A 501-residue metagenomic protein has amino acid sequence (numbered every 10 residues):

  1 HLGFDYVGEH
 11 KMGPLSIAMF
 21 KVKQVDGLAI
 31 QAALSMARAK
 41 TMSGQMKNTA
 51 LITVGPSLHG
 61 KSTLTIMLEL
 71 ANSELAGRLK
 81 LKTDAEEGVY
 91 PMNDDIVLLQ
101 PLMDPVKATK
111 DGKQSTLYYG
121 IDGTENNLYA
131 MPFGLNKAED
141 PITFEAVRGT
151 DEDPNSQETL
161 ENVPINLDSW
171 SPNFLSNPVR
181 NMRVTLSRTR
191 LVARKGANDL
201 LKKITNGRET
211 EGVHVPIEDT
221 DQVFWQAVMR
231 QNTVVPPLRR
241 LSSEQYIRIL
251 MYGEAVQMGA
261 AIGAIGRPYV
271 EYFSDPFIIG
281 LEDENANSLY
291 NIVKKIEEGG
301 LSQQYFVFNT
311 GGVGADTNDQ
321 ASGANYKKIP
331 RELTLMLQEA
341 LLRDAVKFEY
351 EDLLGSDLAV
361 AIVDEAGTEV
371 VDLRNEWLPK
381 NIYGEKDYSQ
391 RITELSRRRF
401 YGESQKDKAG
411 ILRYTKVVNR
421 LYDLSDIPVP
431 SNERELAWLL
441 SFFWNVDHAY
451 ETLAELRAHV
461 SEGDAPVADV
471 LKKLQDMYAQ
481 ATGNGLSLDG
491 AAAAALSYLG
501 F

Functional and structural regions predicted by a protein language model:
H1-A29: Charged, amphipathic alpha-helical linker segments immediately N-terminal to NTP-binding catalytic cores
I30-S43: Pre-Walker A adenine-sensing motif
M46-E74: Glycine-rich phosphate-binding P-loop
L64-I66, L102-V106, N318: Short acidic, glycine/serine/threonine-rich loops at helix termini
L70-P91: Post-Walker A helix-loop "phosphate-sensing" segment adjacent to the P-loop in P-loop NTPases
G88-P178: Conserved nucleotide-sensing/catalytic segment adjacent to the nucleotide-binding pocket in NTP-handling enzymes
G149-R457: Conserved NTP phosphate-binding and transfer environment spanning the P-loop NTPase/kinase superfamily
V460-V467, T482-L488: Charged, low-complexity interaction regions
